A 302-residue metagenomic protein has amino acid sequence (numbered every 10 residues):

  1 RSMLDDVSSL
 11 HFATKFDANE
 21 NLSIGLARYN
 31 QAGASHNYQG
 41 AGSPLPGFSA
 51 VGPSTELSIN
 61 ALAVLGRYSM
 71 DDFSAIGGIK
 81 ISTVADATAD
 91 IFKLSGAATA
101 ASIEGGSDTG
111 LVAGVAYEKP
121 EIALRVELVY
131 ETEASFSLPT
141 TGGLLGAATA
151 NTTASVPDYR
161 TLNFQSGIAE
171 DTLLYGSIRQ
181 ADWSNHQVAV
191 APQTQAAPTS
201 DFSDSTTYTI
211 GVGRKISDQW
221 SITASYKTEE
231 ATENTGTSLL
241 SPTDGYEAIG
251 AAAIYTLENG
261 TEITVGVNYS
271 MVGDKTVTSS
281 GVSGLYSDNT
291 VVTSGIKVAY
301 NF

Functional and structural regions predicted by a protein language model:
R1-D5: Surface-exposed strand-loop-strand hairpins of Gram-negative outer-membrane beta-barrel proteins
V7-S9, K15-F302: Outer-membrane beta-barrel porins/channels
